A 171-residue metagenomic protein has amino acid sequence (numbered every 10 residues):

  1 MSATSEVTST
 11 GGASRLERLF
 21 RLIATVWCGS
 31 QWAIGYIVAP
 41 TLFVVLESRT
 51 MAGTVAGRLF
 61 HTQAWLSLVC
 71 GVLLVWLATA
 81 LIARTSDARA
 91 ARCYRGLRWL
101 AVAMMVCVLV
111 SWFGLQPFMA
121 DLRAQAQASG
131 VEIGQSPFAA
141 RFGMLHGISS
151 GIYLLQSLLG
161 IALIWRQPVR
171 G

Functional and structural regions predicted by a protein language model:
S2-R95, D121-A139: Interfacial loop at the N-terminal end of multi-pass membrane proteins
L22, W65, I148-G151, L158: Hydrophobic residues within alpha-helical transmembrane segments of multi-pass solute transporters/permease subunits
T25-C28, W99-Q116: Hydrophobic alpha-helical membrane-insertion segments
L59-F60, S136-Q156: Individual transmembrane alpha-helices with interfacial aromatic-anchor signatures
L73-R84, I152-G171: Transmembrane alpha-helical segments in integral membrane proteins
C93-M105, A140-I148: Alpha-helical membrane-spanning segments of integral membrane proteins, especially the hydrophobic core of TM bundles
